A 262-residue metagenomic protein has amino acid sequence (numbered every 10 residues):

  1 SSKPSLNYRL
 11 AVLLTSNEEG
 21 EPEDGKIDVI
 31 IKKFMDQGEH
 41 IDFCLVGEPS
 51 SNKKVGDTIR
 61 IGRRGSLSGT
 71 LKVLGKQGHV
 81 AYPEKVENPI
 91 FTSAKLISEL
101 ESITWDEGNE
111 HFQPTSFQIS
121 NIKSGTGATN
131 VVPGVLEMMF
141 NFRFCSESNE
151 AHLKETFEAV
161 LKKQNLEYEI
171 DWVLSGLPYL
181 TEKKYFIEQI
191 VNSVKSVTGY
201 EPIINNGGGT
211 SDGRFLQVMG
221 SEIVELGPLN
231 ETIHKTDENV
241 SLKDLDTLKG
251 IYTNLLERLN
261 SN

Functional and structural regions predicted by a protein language model:
S1-G62, N260: Acidic/histidine-rich catalytic neighborhood of metal-dependent amide-processing enzymes
P49-K54, I61, L67-N262: Metal-dependent amide/peptide-bond hydrolase catalytic core, centered on the "pita-bread" metallohydrolase fold
